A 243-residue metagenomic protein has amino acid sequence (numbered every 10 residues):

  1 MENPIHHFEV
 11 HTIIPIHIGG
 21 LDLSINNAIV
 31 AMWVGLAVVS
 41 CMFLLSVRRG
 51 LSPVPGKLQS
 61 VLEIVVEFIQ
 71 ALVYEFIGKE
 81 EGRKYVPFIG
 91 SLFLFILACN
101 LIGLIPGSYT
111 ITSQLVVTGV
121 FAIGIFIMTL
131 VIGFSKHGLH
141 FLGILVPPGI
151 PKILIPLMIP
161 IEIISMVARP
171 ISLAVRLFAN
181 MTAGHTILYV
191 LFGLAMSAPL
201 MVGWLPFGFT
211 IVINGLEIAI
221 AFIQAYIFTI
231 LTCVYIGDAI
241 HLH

Functional and structural regions predicted by a protein language model:
M1-H243: Selective transmembrane helix interface/packing segments
